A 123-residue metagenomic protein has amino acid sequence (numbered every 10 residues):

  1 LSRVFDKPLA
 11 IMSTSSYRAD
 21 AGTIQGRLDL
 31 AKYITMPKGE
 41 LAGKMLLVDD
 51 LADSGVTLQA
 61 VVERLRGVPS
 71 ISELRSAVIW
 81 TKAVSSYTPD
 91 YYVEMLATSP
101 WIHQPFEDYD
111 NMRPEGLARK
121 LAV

Functional and structural regions predicted by a protein language model:
L1-V123: PRPP-associated nucleotide enzymes
